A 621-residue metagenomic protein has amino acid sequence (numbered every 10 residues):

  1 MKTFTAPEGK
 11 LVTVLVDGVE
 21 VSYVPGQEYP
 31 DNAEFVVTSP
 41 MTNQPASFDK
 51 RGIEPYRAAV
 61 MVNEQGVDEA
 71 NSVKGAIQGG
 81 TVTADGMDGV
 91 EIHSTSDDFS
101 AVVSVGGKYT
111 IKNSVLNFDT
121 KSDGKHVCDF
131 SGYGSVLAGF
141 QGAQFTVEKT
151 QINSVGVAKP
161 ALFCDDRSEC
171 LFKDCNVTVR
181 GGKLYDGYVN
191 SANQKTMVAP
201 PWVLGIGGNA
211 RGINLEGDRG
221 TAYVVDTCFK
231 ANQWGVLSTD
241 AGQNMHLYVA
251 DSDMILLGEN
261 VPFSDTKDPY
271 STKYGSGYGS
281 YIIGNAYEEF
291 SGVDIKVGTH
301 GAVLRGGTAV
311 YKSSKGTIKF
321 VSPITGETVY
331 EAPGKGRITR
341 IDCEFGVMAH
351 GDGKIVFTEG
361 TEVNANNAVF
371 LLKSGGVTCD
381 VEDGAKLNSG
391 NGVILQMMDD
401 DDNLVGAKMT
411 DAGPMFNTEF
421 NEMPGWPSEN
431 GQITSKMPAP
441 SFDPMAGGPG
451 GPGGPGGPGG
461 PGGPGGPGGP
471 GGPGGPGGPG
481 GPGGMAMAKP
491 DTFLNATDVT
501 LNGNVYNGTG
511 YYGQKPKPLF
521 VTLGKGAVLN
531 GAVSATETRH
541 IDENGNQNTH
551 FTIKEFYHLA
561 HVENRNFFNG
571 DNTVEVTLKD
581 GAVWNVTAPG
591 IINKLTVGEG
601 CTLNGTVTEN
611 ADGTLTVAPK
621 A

Functional and structural regions predicted by a protein language model:
K2, G9, V21-Q27, N32-A33 (+2 more regions): Short terminal (N- or C-terminal) low-complexity/amphipathic segments
A6, L15-V16, Y23, Y29-D31 (+29 more regions): All-beta strand scaffolds that present successive hydrophobic residues in beta-strands
M41-E69, N117-Q141, D166, V177-D218 (+9 more regions): Acidic/polar low-complexity surface segments
A70-K74, S96, V147, G182 (+4 more regions): Low-complexity, glycine- and small/polar-enriched segments
G89-V179: Post-signal peptide N-terminal segment of secreted/secretory-pathway proteins
S94, F118, S154-G156, V179 (+9 more regions): Residues in short coils/turns that link rungs of repeat/solenoid architectures in beta-rich domains
K230-A250: Extended alpha-helical scaffolding regions
S389, D491-T492, L501-G503, G510 (+1 more regions): Extracellular beta-solenoid/beta-roll
